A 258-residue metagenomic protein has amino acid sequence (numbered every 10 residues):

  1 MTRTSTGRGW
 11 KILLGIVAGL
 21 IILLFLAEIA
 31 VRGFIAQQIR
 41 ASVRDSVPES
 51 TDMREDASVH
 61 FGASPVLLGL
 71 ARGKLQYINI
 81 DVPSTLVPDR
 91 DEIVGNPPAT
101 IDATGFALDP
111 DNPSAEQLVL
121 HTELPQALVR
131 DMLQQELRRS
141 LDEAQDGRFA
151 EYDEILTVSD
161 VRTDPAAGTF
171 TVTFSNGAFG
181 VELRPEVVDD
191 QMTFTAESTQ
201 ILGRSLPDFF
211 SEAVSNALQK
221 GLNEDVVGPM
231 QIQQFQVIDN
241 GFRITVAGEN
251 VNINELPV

Functional and structural regions predicted by a protein language model:
M1-R72, L86-R90, N254-V258: Hydrophobic membrane-targeting and insertion signals
I35, I39, V43, E55-V59 (+9 more regions): One face of beta-strands
I35-E49, V129, R138, D142 (+1 more regions): Short, non-transmembrane alpha-helical segments in secretory-pathway proteins
D52-R130, Q134, R139, F149 (+2 more regions): N-terminal beta-strand/beta-hairpin edge segment
A63-P65, S84-L86, A103-A107, Q126 (+4 more regions): Beta-strand elements of well-folded, non-transmembrane domains
G147-A213, L222-D225: Mature, soluble, non-transmembrane domains
T195-V258: Extracytoplasmic/luminal low-complexity segments enriched in Pro/Gly and acidic/polar residues that act as flexible
